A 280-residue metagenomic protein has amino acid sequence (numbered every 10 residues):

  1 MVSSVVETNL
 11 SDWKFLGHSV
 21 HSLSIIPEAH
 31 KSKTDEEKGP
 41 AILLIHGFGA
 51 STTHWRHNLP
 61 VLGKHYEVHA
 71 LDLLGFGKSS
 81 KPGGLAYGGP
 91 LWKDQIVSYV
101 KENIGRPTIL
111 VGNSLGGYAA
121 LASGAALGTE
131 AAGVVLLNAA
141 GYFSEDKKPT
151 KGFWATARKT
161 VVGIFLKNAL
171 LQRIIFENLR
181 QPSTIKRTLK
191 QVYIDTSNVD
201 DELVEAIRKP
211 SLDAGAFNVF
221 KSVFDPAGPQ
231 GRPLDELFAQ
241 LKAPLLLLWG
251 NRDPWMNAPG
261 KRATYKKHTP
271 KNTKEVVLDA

Functional and structural regions predicted by a protein language model:
N9-H18, L23-K31, E36, K64 (+3 more regions): Active-site loop/oxyanion-hole signature of alpha/beta-hydrolase fold enzymes
H18, Q172-Q240: Conserved alpha/beta-hydrolase catalytic His-Asp/Glu region
G39, G47-S51, S114-L115, A140: Active-site glycine-rich loops that stabilize anionic/oxyanionic intermediates across multiple enzyme folds
H46-F48, T108-G117, L121: Conserved alpha/beta-hydrolase "nucleophile elbow" surrounding the catalytic nucleophile
G47-H57, V68: Serine-hydrolase catalytic-loop signature spanning alpha/beta hydrolases and amidase-signature enzymes
L121, A125, A131-I174: Flexible "cap/lid" loop of the alpha/beta hydrolase fold
Q240-A280: Conserved loop-alpha-helix segment in the C-terminal half of the alpha/beta-hydrolase fold that carries the catalytic
